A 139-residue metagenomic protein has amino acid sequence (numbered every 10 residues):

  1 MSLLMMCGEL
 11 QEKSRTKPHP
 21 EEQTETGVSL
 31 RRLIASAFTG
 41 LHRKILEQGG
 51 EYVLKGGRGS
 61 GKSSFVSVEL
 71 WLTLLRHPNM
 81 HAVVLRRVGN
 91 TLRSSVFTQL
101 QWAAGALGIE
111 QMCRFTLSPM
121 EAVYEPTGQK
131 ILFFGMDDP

Functional and structural regions predicted by a protein language model:
M1-P139: Phosphate/NTP-binding elements of NTP-utilizing enzymes
